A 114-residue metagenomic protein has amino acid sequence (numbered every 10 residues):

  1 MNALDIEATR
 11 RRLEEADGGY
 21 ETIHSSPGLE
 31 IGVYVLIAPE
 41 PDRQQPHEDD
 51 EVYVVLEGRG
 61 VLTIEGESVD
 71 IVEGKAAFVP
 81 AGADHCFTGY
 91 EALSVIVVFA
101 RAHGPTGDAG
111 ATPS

Functional and structural regions predicted by a protein language model:
M1-V33, E40-R43, D108-S114: A short, N-terminal "cap"/entry segment at the start of jelly-roll beta-barrel domains of the cupin/DSBH fold
P27, E65-E67, Y90: Short strand-coil-strand connectors
H47-L62: Short, conserved beta-strand element in jelly-roll/cupin
L56-E57, V72-E73, E91: A cytosolic small-molecule/anion-sensing beta-strand core signal
G66-A81: Short acidic-glycine-tyrosine-enriched beta hairpin
A81-T106: Ligand-binding loop in jelly-roll beta-barrel domains
